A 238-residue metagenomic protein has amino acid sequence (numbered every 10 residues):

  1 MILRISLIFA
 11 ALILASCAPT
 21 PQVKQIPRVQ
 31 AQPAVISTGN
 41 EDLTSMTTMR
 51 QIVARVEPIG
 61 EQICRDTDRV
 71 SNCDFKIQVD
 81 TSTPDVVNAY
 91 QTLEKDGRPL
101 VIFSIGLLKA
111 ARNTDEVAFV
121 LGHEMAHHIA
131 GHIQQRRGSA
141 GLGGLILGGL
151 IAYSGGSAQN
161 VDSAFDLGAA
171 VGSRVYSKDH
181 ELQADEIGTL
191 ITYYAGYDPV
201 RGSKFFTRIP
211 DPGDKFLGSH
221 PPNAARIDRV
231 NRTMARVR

Functional and structural regions predicted by a protein language model:
I2-I8: Sec-dependent signal peptide recognition, specifically the positively charged N-region followed immediately by
I13-S16: C-terminal motif of bacterial Sec signal peptides marking the signal peptidase cleavage site
P19-S139, A195, K215-L217, V237: Peri-catalytic and regulatory segments of divalent metal-dependent proteins
T47-A54, P58, V101, I105 (+7 more regions): Solvent-exposed, polar/charged alpha-helical surfaces in well-ordered, non-transmembrane soluble domains, broadly
H132-S163: Post-HEXXH active-site segment of zinc metalloproteases
G155-G202: Metalloprotease/metallohydrolase-associated module, dominated by Zn2+-dependent proteases
S177, A195-R238: Long, well-structured alpha-helical subdomains associated with metal-dependent extracellular/ecto-lumenal hydrolases
